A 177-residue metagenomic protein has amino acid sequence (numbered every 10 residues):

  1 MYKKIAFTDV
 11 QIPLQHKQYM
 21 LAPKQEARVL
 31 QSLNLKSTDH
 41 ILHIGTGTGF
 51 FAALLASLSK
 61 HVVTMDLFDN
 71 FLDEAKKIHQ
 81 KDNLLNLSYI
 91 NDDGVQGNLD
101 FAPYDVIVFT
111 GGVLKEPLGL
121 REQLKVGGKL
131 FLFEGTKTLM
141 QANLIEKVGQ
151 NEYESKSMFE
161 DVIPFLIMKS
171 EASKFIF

Functional and structural regions predicted by a protein language model:
M1-I5, V10-L30, N34-L35: Conserved SAM-binding loop and adjacent beta-strand
A6, P103, V108, L130 (+2 more regions): Intrinsic disorder/low-structure terminal segments
N34-E154: Conserved nucleotide-cofactor-binding alpha/beta core module
A142-Q150, S155-F177: Substrate-binding/catalytic lobe of Class I Rossmann-like enzymes that use SAM or dcSAM, i.e., the mid-to-C-terminal
